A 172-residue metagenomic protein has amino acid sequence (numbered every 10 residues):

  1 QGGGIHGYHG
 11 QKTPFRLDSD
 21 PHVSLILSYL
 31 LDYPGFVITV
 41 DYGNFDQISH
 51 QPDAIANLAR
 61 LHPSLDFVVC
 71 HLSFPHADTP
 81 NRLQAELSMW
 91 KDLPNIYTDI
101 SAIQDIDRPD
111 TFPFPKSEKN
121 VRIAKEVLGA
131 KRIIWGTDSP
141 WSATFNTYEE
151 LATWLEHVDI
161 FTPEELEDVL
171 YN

Functional and structural regions predicted by a protein language model:
G2, F15-I134: Catalytic pocket-lining loop regions of alpha/beta-barrel enzymes, especially the amidohydrolase/enolase/GH5 lineages
G7: Aromatic-lined carbohydrate-binding/catalytic grooves of carbohydrate-active enzymes
G10-K12: Asp-box/WD-like beta-propeller blade repeats and closely related beta-sheet repeat scaffolds
R122-I123, V127-I134, S142-N172: Mid-to-C-terminal alpha-helical segments outside catalytic/metal-binding sites
D138: Active-site glycine-centered loops adjacent to acidic/histidine catalytic or metal-binding residues that shape
